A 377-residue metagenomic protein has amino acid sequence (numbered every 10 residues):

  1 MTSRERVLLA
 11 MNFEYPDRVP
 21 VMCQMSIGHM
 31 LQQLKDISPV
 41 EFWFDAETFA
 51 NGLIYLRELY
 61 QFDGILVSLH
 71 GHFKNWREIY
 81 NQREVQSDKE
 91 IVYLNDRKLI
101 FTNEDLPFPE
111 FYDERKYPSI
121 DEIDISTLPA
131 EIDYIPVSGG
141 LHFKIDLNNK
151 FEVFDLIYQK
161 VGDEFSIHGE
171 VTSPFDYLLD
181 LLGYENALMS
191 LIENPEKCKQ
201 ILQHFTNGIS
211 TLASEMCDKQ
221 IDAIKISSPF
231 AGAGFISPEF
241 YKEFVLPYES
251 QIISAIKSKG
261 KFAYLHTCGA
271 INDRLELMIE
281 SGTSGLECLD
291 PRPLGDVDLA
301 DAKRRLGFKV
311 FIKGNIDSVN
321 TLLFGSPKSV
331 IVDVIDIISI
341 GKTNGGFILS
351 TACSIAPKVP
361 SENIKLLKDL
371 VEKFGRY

Functional and structural regions predicted by a protein language model:
M1-F42, G52, Y117-Y377: Active-site loop segments of alpha/beta catalytic cores
M22-M30, G64-K74: Ligand-binding clamshell of periplasmic/extracellular solute-binding protein-like
A46-T48: Loop-to-helix transition at the N-terminal end of transmembrane alpha-helices
A50-S68, E215-I221: Catalytic domains of carbohydrate-active enzymes, especially glycoside hydrolases
L56-L59, N81-V85, I157-K160: Short, charge-rich binding segments
V67-N81, S173-F175: Short, glycine/charge-rich beta-strand/loop segments that flank catalytic centers and engage negatively charged groups
K74-S138, D163-E164: A contiguous, low-structure linker/loop signature
